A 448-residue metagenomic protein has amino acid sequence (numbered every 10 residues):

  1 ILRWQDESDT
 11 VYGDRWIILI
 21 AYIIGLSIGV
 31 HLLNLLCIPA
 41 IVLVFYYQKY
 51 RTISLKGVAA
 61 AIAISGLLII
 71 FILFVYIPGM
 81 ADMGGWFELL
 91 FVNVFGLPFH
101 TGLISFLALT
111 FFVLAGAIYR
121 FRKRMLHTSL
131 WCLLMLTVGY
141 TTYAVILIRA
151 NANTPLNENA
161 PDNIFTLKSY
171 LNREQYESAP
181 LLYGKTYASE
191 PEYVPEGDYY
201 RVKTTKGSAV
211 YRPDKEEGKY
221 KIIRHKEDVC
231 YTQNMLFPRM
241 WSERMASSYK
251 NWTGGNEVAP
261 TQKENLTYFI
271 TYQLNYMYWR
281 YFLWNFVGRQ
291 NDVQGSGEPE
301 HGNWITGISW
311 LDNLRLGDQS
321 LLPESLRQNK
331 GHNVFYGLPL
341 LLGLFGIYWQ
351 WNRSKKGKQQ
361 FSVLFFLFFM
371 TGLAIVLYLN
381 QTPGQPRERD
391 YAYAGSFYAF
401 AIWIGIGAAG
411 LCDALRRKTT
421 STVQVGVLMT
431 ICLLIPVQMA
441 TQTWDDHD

Functional and structural regions predicted by a protein language model:
I1-W16, F45-S54: Membrane-interface transmembrane helices that cradle and orient dolichyl/undecaprenyl
Y12-R15, R51-A63, V94-I104, Y119-L134 (+1 more regions): Membrane-interfacial entry segments at the cytosolic side of transmembrane helices
I17-G29: Membrane-interface alpha helices of multi-pass inner-membrane proteins
L33-F45, S105-T110, A408: Transmembrane-embedded, aromatic-rich helix segments that form part of the hydrophobic channel/pocket engaging
L109-Y119, Y336-K356, G410: Hydrophobic, aromatic-rich transmembrane alpha-helices and their immediate juxtamembrane boundary segments
T137-L147, Q424-D448: Transmembrane alpha-helical segments
A150-I347: Lumenal/periplasmic acceptor-binding loop at the mouth of the active site in multi-pass, GT-C-fold membrane enzymes
Q385-G410: Hydrophobic/aromatic-rich transmembrane helices and adjacent perimembrane loops
